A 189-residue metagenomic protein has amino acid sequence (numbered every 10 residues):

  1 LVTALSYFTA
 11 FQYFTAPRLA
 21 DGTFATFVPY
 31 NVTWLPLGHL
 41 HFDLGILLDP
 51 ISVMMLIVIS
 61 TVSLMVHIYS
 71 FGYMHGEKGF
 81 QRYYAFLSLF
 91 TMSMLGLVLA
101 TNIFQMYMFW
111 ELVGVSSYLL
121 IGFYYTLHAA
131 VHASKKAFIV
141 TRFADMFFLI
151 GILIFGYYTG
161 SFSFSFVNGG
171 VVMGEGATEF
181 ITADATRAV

Functional and structural regions predicted by a protein language model:
L1-V189: ...captures the hydrophobic TM-helix bundle architecture rather than a specific catalytic motif, and can also fire on
